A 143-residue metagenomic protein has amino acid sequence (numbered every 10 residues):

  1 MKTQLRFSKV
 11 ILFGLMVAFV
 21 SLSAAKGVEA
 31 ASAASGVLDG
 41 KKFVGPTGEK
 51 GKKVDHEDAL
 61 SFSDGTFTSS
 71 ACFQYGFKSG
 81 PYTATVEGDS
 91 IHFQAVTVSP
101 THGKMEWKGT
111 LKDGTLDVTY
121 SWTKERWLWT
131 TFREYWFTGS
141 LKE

Functional and structural regions predicted by a protein language model:
K2-F13: Bacterial N-terminal signal peptides that target proteins for export
I11-S21: Bacterial N-terminal signal peptides
S23-A30: Sec/Tat signal peptide C-region and signal peptidase I cleavage site
A31-D58, T66-A71, Y82-A84, V118-Y120 (+1 more regions): Tryptophan-anchored aromatic micro-motifs
K50-G51, P100, K124-R126: Short glycine/acidic-enriched loop and turn motifs that connect beta-strands
C72-D117: Contiguous, well-ordered beta-strand patches that form the walls/edges of small beta-barrel/beta-sandwich domains
T119-F132: Short, exposed beta-strand-loop hairpins at the edges of beta-sheets in extracellular/periplasmic proteins
T130-E143: C-terminal partner/receptor-binding element of secreted or periplasmic proteins
